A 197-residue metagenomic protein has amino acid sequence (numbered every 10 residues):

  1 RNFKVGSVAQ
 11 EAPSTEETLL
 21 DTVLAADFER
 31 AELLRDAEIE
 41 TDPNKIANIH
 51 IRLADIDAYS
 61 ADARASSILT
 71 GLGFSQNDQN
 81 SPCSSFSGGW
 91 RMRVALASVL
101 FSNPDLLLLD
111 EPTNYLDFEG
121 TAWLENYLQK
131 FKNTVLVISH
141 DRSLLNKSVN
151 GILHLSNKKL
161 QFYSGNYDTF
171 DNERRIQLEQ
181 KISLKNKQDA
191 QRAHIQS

Functional and structural regions predicted by a protein language model:
R1-K185: ABC ATP-binding cassette signature C-motif
N186-S197: Short cytosolic helices in intracellular loops of multi-pass membrane proteins
